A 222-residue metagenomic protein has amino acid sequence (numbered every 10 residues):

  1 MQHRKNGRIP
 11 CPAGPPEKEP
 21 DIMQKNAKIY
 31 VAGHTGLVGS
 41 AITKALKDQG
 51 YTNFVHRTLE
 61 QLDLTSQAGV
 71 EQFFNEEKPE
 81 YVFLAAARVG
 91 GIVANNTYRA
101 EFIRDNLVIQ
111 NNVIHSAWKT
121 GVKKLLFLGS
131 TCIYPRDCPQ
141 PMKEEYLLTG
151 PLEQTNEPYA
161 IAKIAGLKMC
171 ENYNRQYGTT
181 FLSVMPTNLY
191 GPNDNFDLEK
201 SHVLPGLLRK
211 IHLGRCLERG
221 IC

Functional and structural regions predicted by a protein language model:
K25, N111-N156, L182: Conserved Rossmann-fold NAD(P)-dependent oxidoreductase catalytic core, especially the SDR/UDP-sugar
N26-Q49: N-terminal Rossmann NAD(P)H-binding glycine-rich loop of SDR-like oxidoreductase domains
A32, R57, V82-R88, L125-T131 (+1 more regions): SDR active-site strand-loop-helix element
K47-Q72: Adenosine-cofactor binding site in Rossmann-like domains, unifying the SAM/SAH pocket of S-adenosylmethionine-dependent
Q67-L107, K119, R136: NAD(P)H-binding glycine-rich loop region in Rossmannoid oxidoreductase-like domains and their noncatalytic homologs
D137-Y146, E171-C222: NAD(P)-dependent short-chain dehydrogenase/reductase
P158, A162: Active-site helix of classical SDR
